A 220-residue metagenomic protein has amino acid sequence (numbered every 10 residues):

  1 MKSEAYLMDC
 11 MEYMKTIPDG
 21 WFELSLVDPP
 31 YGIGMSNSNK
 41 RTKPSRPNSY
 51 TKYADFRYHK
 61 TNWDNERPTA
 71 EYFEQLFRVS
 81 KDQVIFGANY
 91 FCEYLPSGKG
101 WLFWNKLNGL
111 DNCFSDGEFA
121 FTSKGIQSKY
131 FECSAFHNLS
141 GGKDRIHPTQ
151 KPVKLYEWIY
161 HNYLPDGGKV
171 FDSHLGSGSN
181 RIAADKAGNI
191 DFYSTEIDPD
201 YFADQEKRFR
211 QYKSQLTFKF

Functional and structural regions predicted by a protein language model:
M1-A5: Extreme N-terminal starter segment of soluble prokaryotic enzymes
M8-E12: Conserved SAM/SAH-binding loop
T16-V27, Y31, M35-K60, F77-F220: Class I S-adenosyl-L-methionine
R57-T69: Cys-nucleophile CN-hydrolase/nitrilase-fold catalytic domain and related Cys-dependent amidase chemistry that acts on
E66-D82: A short glycine-rich, Lys/Arg-flanked "PGG" loop and its adjoining helix->strand segment in the class I
